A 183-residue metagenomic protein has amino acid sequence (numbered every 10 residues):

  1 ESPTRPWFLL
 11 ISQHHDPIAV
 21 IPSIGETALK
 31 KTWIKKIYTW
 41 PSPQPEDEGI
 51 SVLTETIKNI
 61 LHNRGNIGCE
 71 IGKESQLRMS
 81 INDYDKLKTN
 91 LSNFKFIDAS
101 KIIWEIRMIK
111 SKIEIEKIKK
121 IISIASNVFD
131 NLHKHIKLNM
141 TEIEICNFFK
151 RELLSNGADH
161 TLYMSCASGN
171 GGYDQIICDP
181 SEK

Functional and structural regions predicted by a protein language model:
E1-I124: A composition/biophysics-driven feature that prefers long, compositionally simple stretches
E1-P3, S100-I102, I109, M140-K183: Short catalytic-site patches enriched in acidic/histidine residues that coordinate or position cofactors/metals
A19, I103, I115-K120, H133 (+3 more regions): Functionally constrained cores in energy, signaling, and assembly domains
I122-L132, E142-E144, K150: Active-site pocket-lining segments that scaffold enzyme catalytic pockets across diverse folds
K137: Contiguous, non-catalytic segments that form substrate-binding/exosite surfaces or channel walls
